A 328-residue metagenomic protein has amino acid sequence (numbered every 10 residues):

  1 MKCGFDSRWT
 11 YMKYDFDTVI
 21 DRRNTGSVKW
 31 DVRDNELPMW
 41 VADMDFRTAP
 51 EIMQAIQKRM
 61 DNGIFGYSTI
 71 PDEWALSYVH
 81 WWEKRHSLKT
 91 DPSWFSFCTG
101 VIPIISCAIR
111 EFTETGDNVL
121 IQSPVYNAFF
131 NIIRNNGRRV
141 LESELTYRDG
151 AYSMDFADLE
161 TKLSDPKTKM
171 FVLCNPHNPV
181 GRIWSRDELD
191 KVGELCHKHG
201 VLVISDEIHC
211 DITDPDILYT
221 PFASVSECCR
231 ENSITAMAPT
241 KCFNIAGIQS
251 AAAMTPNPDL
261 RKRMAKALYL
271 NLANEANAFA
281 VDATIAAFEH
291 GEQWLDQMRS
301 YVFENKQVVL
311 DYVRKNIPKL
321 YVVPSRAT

Functional and structural regions predicted by a protein language model:
S7-G100, C107, A287-H290: N-terminal small-domain helix-loop-helix segment of the aminotransferase-like
K58-D61, P258-R263, A278-Q297, Y312-I317: Amphipathic alpha-helix from the class-I
F65-E194, D211-I212, Y219-S224, C228: Conserved core of the PLP fold type I
N136, K198-H199, C229, N316: Helix C-cap/helix->beta junction micro-motif
E207: Walker B catalytic acidic pair
V225-R263: Active-site PLP attachment segment
I285, V302-L310, Y321-T328: Conserved glycine-rich beta-strand-loop-beta hairpin in the small C-terminal domain of fold type I
